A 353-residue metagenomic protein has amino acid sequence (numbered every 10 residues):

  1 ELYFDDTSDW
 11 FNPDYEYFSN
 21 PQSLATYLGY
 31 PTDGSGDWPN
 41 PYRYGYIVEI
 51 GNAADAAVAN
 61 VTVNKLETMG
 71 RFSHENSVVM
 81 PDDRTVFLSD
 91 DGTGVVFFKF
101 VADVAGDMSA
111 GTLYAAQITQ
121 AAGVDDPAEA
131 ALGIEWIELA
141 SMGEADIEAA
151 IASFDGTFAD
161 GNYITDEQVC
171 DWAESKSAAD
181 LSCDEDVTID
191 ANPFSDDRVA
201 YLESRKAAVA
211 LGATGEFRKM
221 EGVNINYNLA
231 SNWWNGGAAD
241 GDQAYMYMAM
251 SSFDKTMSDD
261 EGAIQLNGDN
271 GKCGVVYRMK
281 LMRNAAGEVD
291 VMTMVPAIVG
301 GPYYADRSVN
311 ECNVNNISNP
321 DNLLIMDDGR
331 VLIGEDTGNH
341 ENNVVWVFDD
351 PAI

Functional and structural regions predicted by a protein language model:
E1-I353: Conserved small-residue
